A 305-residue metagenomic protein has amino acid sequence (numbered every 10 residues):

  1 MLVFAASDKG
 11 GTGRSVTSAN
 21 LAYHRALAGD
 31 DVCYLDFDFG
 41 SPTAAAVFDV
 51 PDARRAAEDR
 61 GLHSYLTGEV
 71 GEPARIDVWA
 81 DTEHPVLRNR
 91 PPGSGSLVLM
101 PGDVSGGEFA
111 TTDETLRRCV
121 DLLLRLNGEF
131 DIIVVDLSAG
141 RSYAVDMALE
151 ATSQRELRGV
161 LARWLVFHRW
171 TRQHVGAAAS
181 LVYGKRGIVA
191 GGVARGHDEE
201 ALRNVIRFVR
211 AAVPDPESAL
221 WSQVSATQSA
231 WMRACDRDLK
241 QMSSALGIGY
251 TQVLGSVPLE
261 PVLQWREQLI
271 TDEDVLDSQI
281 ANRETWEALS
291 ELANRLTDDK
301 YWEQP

Functional and structural regions predicted by a protein language model:
L2, L276, L292-P305: Acidic-aromatic/histidine active-site loop/patch
L2-D77, L137, D146, A151: Walker A/P-loop NTP-binding active-site region of P-loop NTPases, recognizing the glycine-rich GxxxxGKT/S
T12, S105-F109, G140-S142, P214-W221 (+1 more regions): Short acidic, S/G/P-rich loop/turn micro-motifs used as interaction or catalytic elements
F39-L124, R207, L220: P-loop/Walker-type NTP enzyme "switch/lid" segment
L99-S105, F208-D215, V257-P261: Short loop/turn segments at strand-loop or loop-helix junctions that form parts of catalytic or ligand-binding pockets
C119-G247, T251: Conserved catalytic-core segment of NTP-binding enzymes
T251-D272: Short glycine/proline-rich, acidic loop/turn segments that cap or connect secondary-structure elements
W265-W286: C-terminal boundary of histidine-terminating zinc-finger modules
